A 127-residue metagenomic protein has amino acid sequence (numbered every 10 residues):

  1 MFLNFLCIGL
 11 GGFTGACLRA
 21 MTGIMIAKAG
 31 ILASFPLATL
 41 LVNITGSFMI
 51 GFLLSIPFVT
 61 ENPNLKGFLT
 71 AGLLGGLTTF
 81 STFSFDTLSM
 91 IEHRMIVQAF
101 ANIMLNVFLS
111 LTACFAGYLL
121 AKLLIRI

Functional and structural regions predicted by a protein language model:
M1-I127: Membrane-interface helix-loop junctions in multi-pass transporters/channels
